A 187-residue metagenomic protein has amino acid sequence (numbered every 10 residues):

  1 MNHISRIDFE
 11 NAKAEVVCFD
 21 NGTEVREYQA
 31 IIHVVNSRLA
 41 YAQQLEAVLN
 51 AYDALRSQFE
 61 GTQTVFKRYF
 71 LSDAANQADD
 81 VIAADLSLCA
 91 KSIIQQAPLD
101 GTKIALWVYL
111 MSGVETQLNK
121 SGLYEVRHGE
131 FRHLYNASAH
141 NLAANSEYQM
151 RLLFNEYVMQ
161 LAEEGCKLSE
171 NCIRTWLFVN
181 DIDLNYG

Functional and structural regions predicted by a protein language model:
M1-G187: Short, polar/acidic, helix-capping and beta-turn segments at strand->helix junctions that line the mouths
